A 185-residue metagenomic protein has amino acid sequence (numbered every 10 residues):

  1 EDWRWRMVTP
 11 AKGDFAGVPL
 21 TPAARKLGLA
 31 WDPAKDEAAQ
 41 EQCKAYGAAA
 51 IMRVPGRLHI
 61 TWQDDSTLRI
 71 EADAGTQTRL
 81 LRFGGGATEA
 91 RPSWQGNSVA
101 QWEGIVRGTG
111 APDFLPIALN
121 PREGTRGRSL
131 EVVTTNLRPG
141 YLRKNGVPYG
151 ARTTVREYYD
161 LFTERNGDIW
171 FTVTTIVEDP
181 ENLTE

Functional and structural regions predicted by a protein language model:
E1-E185: PEST-like low-complexity, intrinsically disordered acidic/proline/serine-rich tracts that flank trafficking/processing
